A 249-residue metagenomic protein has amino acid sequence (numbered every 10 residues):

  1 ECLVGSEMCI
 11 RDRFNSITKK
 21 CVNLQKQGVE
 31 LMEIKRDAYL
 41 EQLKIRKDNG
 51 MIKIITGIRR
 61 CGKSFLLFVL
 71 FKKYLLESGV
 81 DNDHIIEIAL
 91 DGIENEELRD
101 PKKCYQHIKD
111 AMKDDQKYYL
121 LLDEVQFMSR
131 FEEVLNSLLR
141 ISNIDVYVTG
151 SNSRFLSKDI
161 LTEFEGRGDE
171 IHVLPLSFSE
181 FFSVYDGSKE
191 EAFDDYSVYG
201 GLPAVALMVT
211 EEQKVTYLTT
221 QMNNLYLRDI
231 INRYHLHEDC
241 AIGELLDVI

Functional and structural regions predicted by a protein language model:
E1-D12: Single conserved hydrophobic/aromatic residue that forms the stacking wall/gate of nucleotide- or nucleobase-binding
F14-E33, L174, S179-I249: Interdomain hinge/linker elements that couple catalytic modules in large macromolecular machines
I34-G50: Pre-Walker A adenine-sensing motif
I55: Hydrophobic anchor at the beta1->P-loop junction of P-loop NTPases
K63-S64: Conserved lysine of the Walker
I86-D115: Short glycine-rich substrate-engagement loop in P-loop NTPases that contacts/grips substrate
D145-S151, H172: Structural recognition of the conserved hydrophobic beta-strand(s) that form the central parallel beta-sheet of P-loop
R154-D169, Y185-D186: Short regulatory helix/loop adjacent to the ATP-binding pocket of P-loop NTPases
